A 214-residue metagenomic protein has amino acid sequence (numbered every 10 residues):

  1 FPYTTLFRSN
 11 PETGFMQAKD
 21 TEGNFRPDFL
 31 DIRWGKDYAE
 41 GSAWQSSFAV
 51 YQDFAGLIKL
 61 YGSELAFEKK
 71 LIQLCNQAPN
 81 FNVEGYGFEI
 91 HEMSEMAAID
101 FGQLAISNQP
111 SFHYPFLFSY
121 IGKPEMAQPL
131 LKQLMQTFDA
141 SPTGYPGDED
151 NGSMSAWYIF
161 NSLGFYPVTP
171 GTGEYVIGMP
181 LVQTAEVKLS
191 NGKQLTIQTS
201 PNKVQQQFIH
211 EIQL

Functional and structural regions predicted by a protein language model:
F1-L6: Short, small-residue-biased leader/transition segments that mark boundaries at the very start of proteins
F7-T196, P201: Active-site core of glycosidic bond-cleaving carbohydrate-active enzymes
P201-L214: C-terminal beta-sandwich/jelly-roll accessory domains of carbohydrate-active enzymes
